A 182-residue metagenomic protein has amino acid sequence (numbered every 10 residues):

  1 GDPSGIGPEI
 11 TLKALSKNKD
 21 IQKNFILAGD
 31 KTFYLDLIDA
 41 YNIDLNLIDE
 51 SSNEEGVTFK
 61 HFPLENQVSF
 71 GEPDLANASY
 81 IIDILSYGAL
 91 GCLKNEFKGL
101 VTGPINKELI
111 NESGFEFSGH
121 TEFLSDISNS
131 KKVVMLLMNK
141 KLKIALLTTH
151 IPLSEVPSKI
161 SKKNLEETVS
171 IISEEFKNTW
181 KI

Functional and structural regions predicted by a protein language model:
G1-H120, K159-I182: Contiguous, glycine/small-aliphatic-enriched amphipathic segments in soluble metabolic enzymes
E65-S69, A145-V156: A short small-residue
S118-I144, T149-P152: Flexible loop/hinge segments that line or gate small-molecule binding clefts
